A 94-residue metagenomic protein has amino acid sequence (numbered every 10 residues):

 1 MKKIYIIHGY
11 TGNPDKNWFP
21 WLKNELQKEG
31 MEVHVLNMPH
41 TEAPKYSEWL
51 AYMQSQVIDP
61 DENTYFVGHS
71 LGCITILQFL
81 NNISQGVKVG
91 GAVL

Functional and structural regions predicted by a protein language model:
K2-E62: Active-site catalytic motif of lipid deacylating hydrolases and related acyltransferases
W18-F19, Q78-L80: Short amphipathic alpha-helical segments
L26, F79-I83: Aromatic pocket-lining residues of Rossmann-like dinucleotide-binding sites
K45-Y46, L77-F79: Short, well-ordered secondary-structure micro-motifs
F66-L77: Gly/Ala-rich beta-loop-alpha elbow adjacent to hydrolase catalytic centers
G86-L94: A conserved short beta-strand
